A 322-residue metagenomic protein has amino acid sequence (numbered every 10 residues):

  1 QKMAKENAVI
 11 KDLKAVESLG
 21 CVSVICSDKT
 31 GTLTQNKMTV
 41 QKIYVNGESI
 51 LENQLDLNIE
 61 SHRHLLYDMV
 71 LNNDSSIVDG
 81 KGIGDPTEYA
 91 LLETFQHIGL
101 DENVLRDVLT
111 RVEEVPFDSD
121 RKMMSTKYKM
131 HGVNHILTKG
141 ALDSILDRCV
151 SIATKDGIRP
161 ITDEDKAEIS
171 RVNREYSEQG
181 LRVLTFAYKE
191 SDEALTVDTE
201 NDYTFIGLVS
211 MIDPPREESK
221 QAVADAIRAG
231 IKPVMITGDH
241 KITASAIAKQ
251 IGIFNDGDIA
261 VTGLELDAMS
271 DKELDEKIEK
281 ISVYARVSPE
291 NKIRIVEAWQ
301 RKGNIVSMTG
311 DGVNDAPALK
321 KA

Functional and structural regions predicted by a protein language model:
Q1-A322: Conserved cytosolic headpiece of P-type ATPases
